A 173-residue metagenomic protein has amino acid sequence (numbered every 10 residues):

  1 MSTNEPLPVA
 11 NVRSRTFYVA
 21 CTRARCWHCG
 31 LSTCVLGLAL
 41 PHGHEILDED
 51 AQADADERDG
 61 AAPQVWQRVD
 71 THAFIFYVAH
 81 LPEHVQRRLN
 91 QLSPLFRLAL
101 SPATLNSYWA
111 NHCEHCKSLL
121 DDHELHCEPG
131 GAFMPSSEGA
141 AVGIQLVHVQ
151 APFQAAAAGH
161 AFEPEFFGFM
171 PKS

Functional and structural regions predicted by a protein language model:
S2-S14, N90-L100: Short Cys/His-rich Zn2+-coordinating modules
C21-R23, A110: Residues immediately within or flanking Cys/His clusters that coordinate Zn2+ in small zinc-binding modules
C26-C29, C113-C116: Short cysteine-rich clusters marking metal-coordination/redox-active sites
V35-L36, L119-H123: Short, non-ligating residues that shape and space the ligands of small metal-coordination modules and catalytic
P41-H42, L98-Y108, C127-P129: Short linker/helix segments within small regulatory modules
P41-Q52, H126-G139: Short cysteine/histidine-rich metal-coordination sites, predominantly Zn2+-binding motifs
H42-L100: Mixed-charge, low-complexity intrinsically disordered segments
E138-S173: Long C-terminal interaction/binding lobes of large macromolecular proteins
